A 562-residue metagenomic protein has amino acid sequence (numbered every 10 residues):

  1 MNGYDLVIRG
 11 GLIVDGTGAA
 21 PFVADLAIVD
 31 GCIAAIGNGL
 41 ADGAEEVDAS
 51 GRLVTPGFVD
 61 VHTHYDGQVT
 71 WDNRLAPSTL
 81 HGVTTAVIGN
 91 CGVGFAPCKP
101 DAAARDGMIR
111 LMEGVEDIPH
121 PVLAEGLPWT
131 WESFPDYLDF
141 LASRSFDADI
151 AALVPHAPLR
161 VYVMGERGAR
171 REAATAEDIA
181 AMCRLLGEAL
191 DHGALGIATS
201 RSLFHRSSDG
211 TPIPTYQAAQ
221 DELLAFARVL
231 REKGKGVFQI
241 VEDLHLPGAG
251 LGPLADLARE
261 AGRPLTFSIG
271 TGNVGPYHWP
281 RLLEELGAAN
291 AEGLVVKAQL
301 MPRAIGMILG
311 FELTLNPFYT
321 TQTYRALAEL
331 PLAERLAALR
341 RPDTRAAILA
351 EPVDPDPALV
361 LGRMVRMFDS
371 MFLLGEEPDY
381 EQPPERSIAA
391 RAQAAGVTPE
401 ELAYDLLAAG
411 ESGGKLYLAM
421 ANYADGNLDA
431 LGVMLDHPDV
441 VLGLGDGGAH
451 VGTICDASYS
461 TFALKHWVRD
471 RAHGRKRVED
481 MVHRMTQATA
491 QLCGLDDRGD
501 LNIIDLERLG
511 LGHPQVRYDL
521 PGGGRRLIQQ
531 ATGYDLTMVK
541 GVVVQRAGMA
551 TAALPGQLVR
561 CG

Functional and structural regions predicted by a protein language model:
M1-G57: Histidine-rich, glycine-flanked metal-binding segment
G11, G31, G51, H62 (+9 more regions): Divalent metal-coordination and catalytic microenvironments
V14-D25, Y417-D425, L431, R477-D480 (+1 more regions): Acidic, glycine-enriched loop/beta-strand segments at the rims of small-molecule binding/catalytic pockets
V54-P77: Di-metal (Zn2+ and/or Mg2+/Mn2+) metal-binding site signature of metallo-dependent hydrolases with the MBL/beta-CASP
W71-L195: Divalent-metal coordination cores built from histidine and acidic residues
Y137-L141, D147, L153-V163, R170-A176 (+5 more regions): Active-site neighborhoods of metal-dependent hydrolases
E400, D480, R484-A488, D500 (+1 more regions): Mid-to-C-terminal alpha-helical segments outside catalytic/metal-binding sites
D429, V433-V440, G445, Y459 (+2 more regions): C-terminal cap of metal-dependent C-N hydrolases
